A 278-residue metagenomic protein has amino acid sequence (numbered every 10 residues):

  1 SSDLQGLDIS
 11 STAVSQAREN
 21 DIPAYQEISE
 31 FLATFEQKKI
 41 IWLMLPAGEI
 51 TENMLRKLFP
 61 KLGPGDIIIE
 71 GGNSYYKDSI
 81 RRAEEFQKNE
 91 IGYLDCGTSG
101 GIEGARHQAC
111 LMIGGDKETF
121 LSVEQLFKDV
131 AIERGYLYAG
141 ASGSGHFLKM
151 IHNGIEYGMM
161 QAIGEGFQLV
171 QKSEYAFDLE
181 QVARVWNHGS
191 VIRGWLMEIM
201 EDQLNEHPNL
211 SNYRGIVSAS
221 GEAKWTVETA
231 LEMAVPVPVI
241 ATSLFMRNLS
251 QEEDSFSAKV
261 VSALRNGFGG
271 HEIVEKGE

Functional and structural regions predicted by a protein language model:
L4-D8, A234: Short beta-strand "acidic-cap" motif of Rossmann-like dinucleotide-binding folds
I9, Q16-R81, Q87, A105-G115: Rossmann-like NAD(P)-binding element
S10, E30, S99, S243-F245: Residue-level "edge-of-site" marker
T51-M54, I69, Y75-S173: Rossmann-fold dinucleotide-binding core
M112, S122, G143-H271: Helical "substrate-binding/catalytic lid" subdomain of Rossmann-like NAD(P)-dependent dehydrogenases/reductases
K128-D129, N266, G270-E278: ATP-dependent carboxylate/acyl-activation modules
